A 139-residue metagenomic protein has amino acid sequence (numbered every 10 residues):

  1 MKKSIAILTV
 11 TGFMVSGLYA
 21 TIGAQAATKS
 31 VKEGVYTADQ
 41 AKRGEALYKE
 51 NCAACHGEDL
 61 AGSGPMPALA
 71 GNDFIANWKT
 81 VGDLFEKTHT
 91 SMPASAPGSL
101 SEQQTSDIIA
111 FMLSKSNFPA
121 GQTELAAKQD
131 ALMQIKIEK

Functional and structural regions predicted by a protein language model:
M1-S4: Positively charged n-region of N-terminal signal peptides that target proteins for export
L8-G17: Bacterial N-terminal signal peptides
A24-L47: Electrostatic cytochrome c docking/interface patches
K29-V31, L100-K139: Flexible coil segments in periplasmic/lumen-exposed cytochrome c-class electron-transfer proteins
A38-R43, A61-P93: Gly/Gly-Pro-rich "capping" loops immediately C-terminal to redox-active cysteine motifs in periplasmic/lumenal
G44, Y48-E58, I108, M112: The canonical Cys-X-X-Cys-His
